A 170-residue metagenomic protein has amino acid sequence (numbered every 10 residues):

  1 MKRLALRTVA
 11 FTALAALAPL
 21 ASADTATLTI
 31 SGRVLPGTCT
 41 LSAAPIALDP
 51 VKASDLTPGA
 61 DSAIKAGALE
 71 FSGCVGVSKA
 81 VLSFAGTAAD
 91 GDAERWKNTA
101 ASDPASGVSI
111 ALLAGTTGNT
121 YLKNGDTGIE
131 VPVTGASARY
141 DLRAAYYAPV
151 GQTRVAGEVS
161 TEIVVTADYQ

Functional and structural regions predicted by a protein language model:
K2-A5, S22-Q170: Mature extracellular/passenger domains of Gram-negative fimbrial/pilin and adhesin proteins
L6-A10: Internal alpha-helical transmembrane segments of multi-pass membrane proteins, especially GPCRs
